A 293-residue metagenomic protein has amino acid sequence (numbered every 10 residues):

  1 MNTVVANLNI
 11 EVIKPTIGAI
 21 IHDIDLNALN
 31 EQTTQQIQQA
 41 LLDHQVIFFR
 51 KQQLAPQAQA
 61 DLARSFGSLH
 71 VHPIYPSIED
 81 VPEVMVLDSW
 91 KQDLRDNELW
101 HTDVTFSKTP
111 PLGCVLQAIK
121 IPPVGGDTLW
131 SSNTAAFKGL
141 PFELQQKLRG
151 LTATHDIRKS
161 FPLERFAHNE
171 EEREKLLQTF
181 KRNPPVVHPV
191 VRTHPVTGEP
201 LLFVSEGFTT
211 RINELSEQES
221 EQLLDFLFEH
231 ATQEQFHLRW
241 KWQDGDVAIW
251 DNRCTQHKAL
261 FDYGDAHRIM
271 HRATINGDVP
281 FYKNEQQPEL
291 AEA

Functional and structural regions predicted by a protein language model:
N2-V247, N252-A293: Non-heme Fe(II) oxygenase catalytic core, chiefly the N-lobe of the double-stranded beta-helix
